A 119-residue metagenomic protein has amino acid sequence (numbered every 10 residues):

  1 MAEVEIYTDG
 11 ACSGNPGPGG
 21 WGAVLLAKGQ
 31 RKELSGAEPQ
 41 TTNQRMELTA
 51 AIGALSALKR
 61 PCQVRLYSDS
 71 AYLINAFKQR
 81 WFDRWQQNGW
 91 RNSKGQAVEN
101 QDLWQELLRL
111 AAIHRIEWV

Functional and structural regions predicted by a protein language model:
M1-R45, T49, G53-C62: RNase H-like nuclease fold core
T8-P18, I52-V119: RNase H catalytic domain
